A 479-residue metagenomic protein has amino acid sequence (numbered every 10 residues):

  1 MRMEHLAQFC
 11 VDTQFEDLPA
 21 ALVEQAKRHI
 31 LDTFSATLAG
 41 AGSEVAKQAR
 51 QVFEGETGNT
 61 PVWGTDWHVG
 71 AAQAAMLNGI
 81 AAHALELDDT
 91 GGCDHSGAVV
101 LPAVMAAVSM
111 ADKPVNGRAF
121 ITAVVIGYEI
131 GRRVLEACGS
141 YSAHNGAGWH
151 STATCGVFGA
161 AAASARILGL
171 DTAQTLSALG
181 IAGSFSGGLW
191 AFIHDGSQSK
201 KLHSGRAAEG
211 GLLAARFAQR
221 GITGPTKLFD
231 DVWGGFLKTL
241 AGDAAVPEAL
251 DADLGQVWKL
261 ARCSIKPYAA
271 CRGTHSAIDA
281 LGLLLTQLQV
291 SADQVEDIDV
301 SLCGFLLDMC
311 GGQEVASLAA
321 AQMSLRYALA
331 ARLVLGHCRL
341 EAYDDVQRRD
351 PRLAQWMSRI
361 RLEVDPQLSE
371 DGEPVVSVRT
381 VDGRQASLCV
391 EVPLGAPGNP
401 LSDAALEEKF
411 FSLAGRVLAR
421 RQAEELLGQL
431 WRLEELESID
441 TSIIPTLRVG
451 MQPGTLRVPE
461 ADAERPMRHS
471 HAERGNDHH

Functional and structural regions predicted by a protein language model:
M1-S96, I193-H194, S199-I444, H479: Terminal-appendage/accessory-domain detector
C10, G127, G131-V134, A182 (+3 more regions): Hydrophobic alpha-helical packing residues
H68-V69, Q73-I126, I130-R133: Function-dense linear segments that define catalytic or interfacial modules in macromolecule-processing proteins
A98-A106, C155, G159-A163, H275-A280 (+1 more regions): Short amphipathic alpha-helical face segments that pack within enzyme cores and frequently flank/anchor catalytic
A106-M110, I167, L283, Q287: Active-site catalytic microenvironments for nucleophilic, acid-base chemistry
S109-L213, P225-L228, V232: Glycine-rich, mobile lid/loop segments that gate access to catalytic sites or pores
I444-H479: Intrinsic disorder/low-complexity segments
